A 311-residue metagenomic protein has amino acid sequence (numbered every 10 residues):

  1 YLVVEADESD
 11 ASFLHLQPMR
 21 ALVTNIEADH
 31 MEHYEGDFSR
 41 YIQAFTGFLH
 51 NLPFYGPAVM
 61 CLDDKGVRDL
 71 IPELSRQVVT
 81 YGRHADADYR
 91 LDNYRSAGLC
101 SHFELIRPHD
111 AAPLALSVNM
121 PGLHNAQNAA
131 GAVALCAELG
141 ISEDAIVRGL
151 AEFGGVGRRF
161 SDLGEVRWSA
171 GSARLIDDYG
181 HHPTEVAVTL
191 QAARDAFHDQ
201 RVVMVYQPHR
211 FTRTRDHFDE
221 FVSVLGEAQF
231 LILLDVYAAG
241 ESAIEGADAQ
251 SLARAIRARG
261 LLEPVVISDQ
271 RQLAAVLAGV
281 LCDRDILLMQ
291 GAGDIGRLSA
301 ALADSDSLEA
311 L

Functional and structural regions predicted by a protein language model:
Y1-S9, L175-H181: Switch II (G3) loop of P-loop NTPases
L2-D7, S39-Q43, G155-V156, T212-R215 (+1 more regions): Short gly/ser/thr-rich secondary-structure transition/capping motifs
Q17, E73-S75, E227, G260: Short, structured coil segments at secondary-structure junctions
Q17-E27, R201-M204: Inter-motif core of Ras-like GTPase G domains
A21, M60, T80, M204-Y206 (+2 more regions): Structural beta-sheet core signal
L22-R174, A253-R254: Acidic, Mg2+-coordinating active-site environments of NTP-dependent enzymes
V156, T184, Q191-G260, V266 (+2 more regions): Active-site beta-alpha connecting loops in nucleotide-dependent enzymes
Q272-A303: A glycine-rich beta-strand to alpha-helix segment that forms a phosphate/ribose-binding loop at ligand/cofactor sites
